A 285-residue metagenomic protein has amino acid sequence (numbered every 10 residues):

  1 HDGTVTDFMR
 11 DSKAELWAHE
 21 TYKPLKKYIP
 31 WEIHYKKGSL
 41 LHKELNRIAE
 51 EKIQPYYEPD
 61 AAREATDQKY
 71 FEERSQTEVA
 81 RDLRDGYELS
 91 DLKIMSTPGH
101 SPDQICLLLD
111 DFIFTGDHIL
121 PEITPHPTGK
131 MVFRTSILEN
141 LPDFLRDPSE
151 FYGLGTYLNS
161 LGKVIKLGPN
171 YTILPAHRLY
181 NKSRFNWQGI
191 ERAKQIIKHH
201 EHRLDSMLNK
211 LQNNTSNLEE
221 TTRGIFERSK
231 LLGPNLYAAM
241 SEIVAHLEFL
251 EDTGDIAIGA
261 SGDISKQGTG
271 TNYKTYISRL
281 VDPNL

Functional and structural regions predicted by a protein language model:
H1, H19, P98-H100, H177 (+2 more regions): Histidine-centered divalent metal-coordination motifs
H1-Y87, I119-P121, I190-R192: Active-site HxH/HxHxD metal-binding segment of metal-dependent hydrolases
D2, Y157, I243: Aromatic/hydrophobic pocket-lining residues that form the small-molecule binding cavity in soluble enzyme cores
V5-M9, L161, L247: Short amphipathic alpha-helical segments and helix-helix/interface helices
E88, L108, I258-A260: Generic beta-strand structural signal
D91-K198, L204: Metallo-beta-lactamase
D205-L285: C-terminal regulatory/interaction regions
